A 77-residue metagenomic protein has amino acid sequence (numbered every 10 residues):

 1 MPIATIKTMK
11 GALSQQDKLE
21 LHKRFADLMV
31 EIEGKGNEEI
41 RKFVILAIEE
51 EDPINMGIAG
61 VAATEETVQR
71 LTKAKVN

Functional and structural regions predicted by a protein language model:
P2-N77: A domain-level signal for the structural core that forms small-molecule/cofactor-binding pockets and catalytic centers
